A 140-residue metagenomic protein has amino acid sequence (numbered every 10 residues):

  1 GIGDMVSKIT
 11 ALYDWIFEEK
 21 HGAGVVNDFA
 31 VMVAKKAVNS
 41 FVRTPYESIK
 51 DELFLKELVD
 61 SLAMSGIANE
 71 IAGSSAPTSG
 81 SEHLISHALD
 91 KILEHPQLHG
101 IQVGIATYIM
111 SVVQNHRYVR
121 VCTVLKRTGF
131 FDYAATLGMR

Functional and structural regions predicted by a protein language model:
G1, N27-V31, D51, E94 (+3 more regions): Alpha-helix initiation/capping motif
G1-A76: Carboxylate- and glycine-rich phosphate/diphosphate-binding segment that chelates Mg2+/Mn2+
K20, H116-R140: C-terminal charged capping/lid subdomain of soluble metabolic enzymes
V42, Y46, S86, D90 (+3 more regions): Amphipathic alpha-helical segments within well-ordered protein domains
V59-L62, G104, Y108-S111, C122 (+1 more regions): Generic structural concept
S79-H116: C-terminal catalytic subdomain
